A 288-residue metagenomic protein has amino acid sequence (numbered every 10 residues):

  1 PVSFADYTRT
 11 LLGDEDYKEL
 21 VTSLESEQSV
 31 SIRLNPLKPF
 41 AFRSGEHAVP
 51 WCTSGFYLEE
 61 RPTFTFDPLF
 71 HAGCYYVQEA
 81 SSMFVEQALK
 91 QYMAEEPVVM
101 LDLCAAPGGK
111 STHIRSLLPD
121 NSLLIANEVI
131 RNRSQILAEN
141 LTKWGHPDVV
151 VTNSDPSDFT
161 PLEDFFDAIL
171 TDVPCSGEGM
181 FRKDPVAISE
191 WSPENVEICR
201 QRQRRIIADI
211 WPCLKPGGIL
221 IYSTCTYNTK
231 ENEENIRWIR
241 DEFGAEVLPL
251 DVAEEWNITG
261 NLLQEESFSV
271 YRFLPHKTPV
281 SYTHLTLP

Functional and structural regions predicted by a protein language model:
P1-F165, E197-R202, L250-F273: Glycine-rich nucleotide cofactor-binding entry segment
I114, L137, F181, N232-I239: Hydrophobic packing residues within well-ordered alpha-helices of enzyme cores
P119, L214-K215: Helix-to-beta-strand junctions that scaffold the AdoMet/dcAdoMet cofactor pocket in Class I SAM-dependent enzymes
N132, A168-A208, I221, C225-N232: Mobile active-site "lid"/loop adjacent to the S-adenosyl-L-methionine
E233-V252: Conserved Class I S-adenosyl-L-methionine
K277-Y282: Rossmann-like AdoMet/SAM-dependent catalytic core
T283-P288: Conserved small/polar residues in nucleotide/adenosyl-binding loops
